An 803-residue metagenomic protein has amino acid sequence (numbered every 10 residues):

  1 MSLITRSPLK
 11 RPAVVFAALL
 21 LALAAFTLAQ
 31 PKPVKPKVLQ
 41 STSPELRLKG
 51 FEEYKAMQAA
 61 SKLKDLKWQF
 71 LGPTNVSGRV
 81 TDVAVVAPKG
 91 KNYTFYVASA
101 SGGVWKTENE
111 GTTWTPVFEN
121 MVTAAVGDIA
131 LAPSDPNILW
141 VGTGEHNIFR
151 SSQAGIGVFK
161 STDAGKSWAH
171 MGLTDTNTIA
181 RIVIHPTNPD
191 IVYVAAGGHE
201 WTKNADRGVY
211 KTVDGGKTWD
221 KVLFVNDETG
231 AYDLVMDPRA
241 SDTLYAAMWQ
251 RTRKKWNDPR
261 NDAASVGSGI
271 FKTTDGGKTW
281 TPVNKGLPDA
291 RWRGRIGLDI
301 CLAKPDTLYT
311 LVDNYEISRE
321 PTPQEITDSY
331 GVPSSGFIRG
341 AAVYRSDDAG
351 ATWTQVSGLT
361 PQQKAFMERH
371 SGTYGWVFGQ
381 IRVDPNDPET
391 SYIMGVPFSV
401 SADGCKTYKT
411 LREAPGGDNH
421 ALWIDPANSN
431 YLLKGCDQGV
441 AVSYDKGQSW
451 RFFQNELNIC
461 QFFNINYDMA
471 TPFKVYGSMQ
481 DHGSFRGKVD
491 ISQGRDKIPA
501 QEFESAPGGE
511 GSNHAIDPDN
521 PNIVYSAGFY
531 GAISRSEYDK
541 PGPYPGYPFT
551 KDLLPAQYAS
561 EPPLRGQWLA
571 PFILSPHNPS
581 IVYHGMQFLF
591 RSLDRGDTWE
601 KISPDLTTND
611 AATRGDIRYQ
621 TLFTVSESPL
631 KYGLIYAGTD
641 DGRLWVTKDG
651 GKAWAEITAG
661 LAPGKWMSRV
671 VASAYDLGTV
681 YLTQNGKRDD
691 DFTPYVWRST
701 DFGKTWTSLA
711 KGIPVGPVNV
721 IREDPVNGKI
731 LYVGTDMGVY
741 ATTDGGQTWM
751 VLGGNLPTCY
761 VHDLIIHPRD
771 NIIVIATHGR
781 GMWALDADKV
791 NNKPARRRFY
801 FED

Functional and structural regions predicted by a protein language model:
S2-F16: Bacterial N-terminal signal peptides that target proteins for export
I4-T5, A24, L569, L622: Residue-level detector of alpha-helical transmembrane segments in integral membrane proteins
V15-A24: Bacterial N-terminal signal peptides
A25-A29: Sec/Tat signal peptide C-region and signal peptidase I cleavage site
P31-F801: Beta-propeller blade termini and top-face loops
